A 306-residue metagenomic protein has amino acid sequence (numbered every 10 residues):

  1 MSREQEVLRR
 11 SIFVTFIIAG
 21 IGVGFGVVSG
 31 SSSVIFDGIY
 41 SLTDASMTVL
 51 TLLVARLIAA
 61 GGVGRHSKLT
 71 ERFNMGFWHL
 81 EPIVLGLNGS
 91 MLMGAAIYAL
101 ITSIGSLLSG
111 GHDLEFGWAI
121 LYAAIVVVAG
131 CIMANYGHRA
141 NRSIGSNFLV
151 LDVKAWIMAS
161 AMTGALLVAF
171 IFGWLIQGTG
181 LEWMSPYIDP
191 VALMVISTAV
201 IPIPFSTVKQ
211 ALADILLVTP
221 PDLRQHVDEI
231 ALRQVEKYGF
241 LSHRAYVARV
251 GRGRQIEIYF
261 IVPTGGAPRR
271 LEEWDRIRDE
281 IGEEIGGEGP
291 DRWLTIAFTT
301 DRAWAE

Functional and structural regions predicted by a protein language model:
E4-R10, S33, M47-E306: Alpha-helical transmembrane segments and adjacent TM-loop junctions that form the membrane-embedded core of multi-pass
R10-G22: The first (N-terminal) embedded transmembrane alpha-helix
G24-D37: Short, hydrophobic transmembrane alpha-helix segments
Y40: Active-site cores that bind ATP or allylic diphosphates and position pyrophosphate for catalysis
T43-D44: Alpha-helical transmembrane segments and their membrane-interface boundaries that form or gate the permeation pathway
